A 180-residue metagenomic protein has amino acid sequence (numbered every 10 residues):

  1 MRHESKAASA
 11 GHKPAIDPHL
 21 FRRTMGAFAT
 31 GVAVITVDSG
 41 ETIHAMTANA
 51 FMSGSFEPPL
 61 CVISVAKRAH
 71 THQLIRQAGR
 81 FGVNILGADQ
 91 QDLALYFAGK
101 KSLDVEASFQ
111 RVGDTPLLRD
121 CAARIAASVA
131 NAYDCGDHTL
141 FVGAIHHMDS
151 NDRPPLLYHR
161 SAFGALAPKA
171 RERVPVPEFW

Functional and structural regions predicted by a protein language model:
M1-W180: Basic, polyanion-binding surface patches
